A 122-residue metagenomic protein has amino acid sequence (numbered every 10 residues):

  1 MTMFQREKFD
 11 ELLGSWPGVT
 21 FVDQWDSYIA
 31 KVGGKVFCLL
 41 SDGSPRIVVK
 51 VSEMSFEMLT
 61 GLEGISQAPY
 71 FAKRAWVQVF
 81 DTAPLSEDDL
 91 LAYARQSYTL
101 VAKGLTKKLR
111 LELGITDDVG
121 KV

Functional and structural regions predicted by a protein language model:
M1-V122: Charge-dense, helix-prone N-terminal extensions
